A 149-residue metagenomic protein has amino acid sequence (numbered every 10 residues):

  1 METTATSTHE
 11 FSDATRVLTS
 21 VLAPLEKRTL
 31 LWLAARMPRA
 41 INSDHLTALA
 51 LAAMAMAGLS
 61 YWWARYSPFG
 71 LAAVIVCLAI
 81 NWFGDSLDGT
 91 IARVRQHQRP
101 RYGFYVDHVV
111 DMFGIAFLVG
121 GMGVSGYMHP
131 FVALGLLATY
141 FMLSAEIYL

Functional and structural regions predicted by a protein language model:
M1-A79: Topogenic membrane-insertion module of multi-pass membrane proteins
M1-M37, H108-L149: A feature for the membrane-embedded catalytic helix bundles of lipid/isoprenoid biosynthetic enzymes
M56-Y66, D85-L87, G120-V124, M142 (+1 more regions): Structural signature of transmembrane alpha-helix termini at the membrane-water interface
S60-W62, P68, G103-V106, S125 (+1 more regions): A generic membrane alpha-helix/interface feature
P68-I75, R101, P130-L134: The feature captures the transmembrane alpha-helix scaffold of multi-pass secondary transporters
V76-G120, E146: Acidic (Asp/Glu-rich) catalytic motifs at the cytosolic membrane interface
